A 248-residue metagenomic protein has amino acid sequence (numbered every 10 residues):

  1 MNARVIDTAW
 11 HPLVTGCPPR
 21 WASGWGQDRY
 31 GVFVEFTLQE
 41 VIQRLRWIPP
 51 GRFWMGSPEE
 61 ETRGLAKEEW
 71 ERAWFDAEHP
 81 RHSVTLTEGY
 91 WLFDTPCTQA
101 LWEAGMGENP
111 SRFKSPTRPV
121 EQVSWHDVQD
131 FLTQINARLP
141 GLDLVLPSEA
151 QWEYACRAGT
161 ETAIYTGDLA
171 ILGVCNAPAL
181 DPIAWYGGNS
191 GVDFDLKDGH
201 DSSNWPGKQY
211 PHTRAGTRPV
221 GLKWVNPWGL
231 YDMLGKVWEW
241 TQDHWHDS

Functional and structural regions predicted by a protein language model:
M1-G105, I135-A137, A158-I164, L169 (+2 more regions): Short, compositionally biased
W54, E59, R63, E68-W74 (+2 more regions): Functional-site microenvironments in short loops/helix caps that host divalent-cation chemistry
E108: LysM (lysin motif) carbohydrate-binding repeats in extracellular/periplasmic proteins that recognize
